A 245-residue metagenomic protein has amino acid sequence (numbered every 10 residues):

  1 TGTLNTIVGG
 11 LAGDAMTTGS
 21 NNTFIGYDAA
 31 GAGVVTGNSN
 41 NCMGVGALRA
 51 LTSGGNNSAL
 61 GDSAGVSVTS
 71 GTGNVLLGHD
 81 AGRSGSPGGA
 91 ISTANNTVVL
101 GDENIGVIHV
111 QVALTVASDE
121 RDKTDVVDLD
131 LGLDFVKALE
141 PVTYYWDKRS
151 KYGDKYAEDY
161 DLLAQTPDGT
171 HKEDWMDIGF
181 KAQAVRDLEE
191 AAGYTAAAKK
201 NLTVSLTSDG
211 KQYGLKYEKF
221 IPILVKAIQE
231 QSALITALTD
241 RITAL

Functional and structural regions predicted by a protein language model:
T1-D119: Glycine- and small/polar-enriched repetitive beta-structure motifs of secreted/surface proteins
S118-L245: Intramolecular chaperone/auto-protease modules of tailspike-like proteins
